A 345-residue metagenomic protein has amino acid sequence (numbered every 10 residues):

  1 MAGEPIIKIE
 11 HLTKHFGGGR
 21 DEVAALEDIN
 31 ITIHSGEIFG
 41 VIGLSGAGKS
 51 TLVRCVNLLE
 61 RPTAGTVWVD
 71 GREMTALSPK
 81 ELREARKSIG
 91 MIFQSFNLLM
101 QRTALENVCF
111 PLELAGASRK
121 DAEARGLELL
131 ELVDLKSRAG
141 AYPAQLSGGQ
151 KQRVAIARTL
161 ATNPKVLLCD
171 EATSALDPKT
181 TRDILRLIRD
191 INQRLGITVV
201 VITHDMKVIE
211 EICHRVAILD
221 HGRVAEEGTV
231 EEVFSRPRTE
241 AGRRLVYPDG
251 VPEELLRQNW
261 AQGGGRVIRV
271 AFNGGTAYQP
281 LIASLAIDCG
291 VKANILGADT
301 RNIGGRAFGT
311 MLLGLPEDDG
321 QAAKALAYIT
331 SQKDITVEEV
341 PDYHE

Functional and structural regions predicted by a protein language model:
N57: Helix-to-loop junction immediately C-terminal to a conserved catalytic motif
R72-E73, C109, E113, K120-S137: Conserved ABC ATPase "signature" region
R102-C109: Short coil-to-helix segment of the ABC ATPase nucleotide-binding domain corresponding to the Q-loop/switch region
A141-A144, T162, C169: Conserved signature/switch motifs of ABC ATPase nucleotide-binding domains
P178-T180: Helix N-cap at the start of a conserved alpha-helix in ABC-type nucleotide-binding domains
I209-E211: A short, surface-exposed alpha-helical micro-motif characterized by mixed small hydrophobic and charged/polar residues
E227-G228, R236: ABC ATPase "signature
